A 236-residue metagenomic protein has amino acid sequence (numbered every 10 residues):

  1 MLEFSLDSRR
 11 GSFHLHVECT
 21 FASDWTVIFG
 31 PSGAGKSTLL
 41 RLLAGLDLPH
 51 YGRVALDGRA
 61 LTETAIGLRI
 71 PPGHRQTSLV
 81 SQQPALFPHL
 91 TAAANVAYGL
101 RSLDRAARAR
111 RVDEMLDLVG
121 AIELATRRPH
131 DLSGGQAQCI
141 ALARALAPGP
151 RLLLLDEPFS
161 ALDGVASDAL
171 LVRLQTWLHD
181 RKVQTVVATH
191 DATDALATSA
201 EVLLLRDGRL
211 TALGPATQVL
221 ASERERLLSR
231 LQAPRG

Functional and structural regions predicted by a protein language model:
R59-E63, A107-L124, Q175-T176: Conserved ABC ATPase "signature" region
L61-S78, S102-R105: ABC ATPase NBD coupling module
L90-A97: Short coil-to-helix segment of the ABC ATPase nucleotide-binding domain corresponding to the Q-loop/switch region
R128-L132, Q136-Q138: Conserved ABC ATPase signature
A147-R151: A short, proline-enriched helix->beta-strand linker immediately N-terminal to the Walker B motif in ABC-type P-loop
L153-E157: Catalytic Walker B motif of ABC-type/P-loop ATPase nucleotide-binding domains
